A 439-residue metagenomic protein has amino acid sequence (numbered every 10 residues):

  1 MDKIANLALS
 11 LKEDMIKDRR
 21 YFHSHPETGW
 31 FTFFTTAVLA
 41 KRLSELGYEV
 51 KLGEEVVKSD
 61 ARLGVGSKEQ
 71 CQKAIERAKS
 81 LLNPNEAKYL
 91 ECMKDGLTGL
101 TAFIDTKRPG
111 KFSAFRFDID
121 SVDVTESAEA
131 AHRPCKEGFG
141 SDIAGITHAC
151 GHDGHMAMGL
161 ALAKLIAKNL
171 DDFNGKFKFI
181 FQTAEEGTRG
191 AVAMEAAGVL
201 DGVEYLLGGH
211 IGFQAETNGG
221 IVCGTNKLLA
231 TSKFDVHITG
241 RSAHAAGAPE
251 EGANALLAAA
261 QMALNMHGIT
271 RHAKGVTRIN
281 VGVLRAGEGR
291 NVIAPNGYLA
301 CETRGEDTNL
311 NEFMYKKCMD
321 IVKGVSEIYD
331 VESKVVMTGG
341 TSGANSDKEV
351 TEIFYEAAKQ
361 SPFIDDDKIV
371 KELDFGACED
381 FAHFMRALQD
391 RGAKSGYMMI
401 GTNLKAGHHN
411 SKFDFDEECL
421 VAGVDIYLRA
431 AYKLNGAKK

Functional and structural regions predicted by a protein language model:
D2-H148, A161, D172-F173: Acidic/His- and Gly-rich active-site-bordering loop/insert found across diverse amide/peptide-bond hydrolases
F22, F115, H152, F179 (+8 more regions): Divalent metal-coordination and catalytic microenvironments
G64, L100, V122-V124, R133-T147 (+3 more regions): Histidine/acidic-residue-rich, glycine-tolerant segments that coordinate divalent metal ions
Y89-K94, E185, G224-L228, E372-G376: Short Gly/Pro-enriched turn/cap motifs at secondary-structure boundaries
M156-L162: DPxDG-like acidic metal-binding loop motif
L257-K439: Metal-dependent amide/peptide-bond hydrolase catalytic core, centered on the "pita-bread" metallohydrolase fold
